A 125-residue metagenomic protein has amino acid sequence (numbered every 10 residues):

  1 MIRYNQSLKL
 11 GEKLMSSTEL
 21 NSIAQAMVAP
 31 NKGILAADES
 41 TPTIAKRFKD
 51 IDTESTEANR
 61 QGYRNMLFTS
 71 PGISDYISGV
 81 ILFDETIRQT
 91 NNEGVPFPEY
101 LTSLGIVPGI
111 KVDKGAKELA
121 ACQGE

Functional and structural regions predicted by a protein language model:
M1-L14: Short, Lys/Arg-enriched N-terminal segments with co-localized hydrophobic residues within the first ~10-30 amino acids
L14-E125: Alpha/beta catalytic barrel-like cores
